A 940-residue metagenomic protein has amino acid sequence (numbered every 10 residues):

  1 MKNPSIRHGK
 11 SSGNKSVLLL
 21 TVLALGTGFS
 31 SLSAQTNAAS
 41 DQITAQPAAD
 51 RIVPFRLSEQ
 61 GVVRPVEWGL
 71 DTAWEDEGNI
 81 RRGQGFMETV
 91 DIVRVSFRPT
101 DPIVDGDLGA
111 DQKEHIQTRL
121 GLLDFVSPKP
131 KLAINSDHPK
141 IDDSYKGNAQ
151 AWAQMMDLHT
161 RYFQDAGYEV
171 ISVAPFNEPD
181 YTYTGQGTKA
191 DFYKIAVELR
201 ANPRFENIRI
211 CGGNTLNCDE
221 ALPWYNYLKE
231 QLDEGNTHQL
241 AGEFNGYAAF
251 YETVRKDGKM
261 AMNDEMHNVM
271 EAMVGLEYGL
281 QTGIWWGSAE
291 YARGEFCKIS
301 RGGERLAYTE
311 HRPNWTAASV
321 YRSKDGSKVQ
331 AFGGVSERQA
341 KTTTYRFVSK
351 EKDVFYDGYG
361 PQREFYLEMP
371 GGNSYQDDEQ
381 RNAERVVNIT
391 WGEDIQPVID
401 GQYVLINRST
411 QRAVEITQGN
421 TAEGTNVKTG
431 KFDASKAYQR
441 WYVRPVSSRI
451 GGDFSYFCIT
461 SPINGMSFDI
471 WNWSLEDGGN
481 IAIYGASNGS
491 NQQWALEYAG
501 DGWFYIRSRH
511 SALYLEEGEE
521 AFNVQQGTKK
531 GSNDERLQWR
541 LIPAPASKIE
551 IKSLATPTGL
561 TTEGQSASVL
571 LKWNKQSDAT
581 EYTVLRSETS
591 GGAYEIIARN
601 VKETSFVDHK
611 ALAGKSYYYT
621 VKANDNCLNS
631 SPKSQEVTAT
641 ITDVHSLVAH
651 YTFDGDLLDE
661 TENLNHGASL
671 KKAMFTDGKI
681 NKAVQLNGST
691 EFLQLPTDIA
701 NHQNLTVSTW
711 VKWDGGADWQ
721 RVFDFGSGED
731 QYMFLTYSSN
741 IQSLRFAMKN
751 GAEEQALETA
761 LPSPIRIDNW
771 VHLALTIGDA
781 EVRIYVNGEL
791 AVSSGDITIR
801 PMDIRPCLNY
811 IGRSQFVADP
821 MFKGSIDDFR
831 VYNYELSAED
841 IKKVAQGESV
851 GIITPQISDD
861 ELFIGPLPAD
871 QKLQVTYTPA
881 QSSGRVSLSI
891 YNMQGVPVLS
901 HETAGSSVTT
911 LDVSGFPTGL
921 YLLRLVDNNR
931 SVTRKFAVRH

Functional and structural regions predicted by a protein language model:
L70-C218, L222: Substrate-binding cleft and catalytic face of glycoside hydrolase catalytic domains, especially the flexible beta-alpha
R161, V170-I171, T182-Y403: Substrate-binding and catalytic surfaces of secreted/luminal carbohydrate-active proteins
E393-I551: Lectin-like carbohydrate-binding module/patch detector with strong preference for beta-trefoil
P397, T642-H666, K671-E839, P855: Extracellular glycan-associated modules
P545-L560, T640-H645, S837-G865, K872 (+1 more regions): Residue-level detector of functionally pivotal "anchor" positions at catalytic/ligand-binding pockets or at interdomain
T583-R586, P855-G865, A869-H940: C-terminal outer-membrane/trafficking sorting elements
D608-N629: Beta-strand-rich modules
N624-D643: Extracellular fibronectin type III
